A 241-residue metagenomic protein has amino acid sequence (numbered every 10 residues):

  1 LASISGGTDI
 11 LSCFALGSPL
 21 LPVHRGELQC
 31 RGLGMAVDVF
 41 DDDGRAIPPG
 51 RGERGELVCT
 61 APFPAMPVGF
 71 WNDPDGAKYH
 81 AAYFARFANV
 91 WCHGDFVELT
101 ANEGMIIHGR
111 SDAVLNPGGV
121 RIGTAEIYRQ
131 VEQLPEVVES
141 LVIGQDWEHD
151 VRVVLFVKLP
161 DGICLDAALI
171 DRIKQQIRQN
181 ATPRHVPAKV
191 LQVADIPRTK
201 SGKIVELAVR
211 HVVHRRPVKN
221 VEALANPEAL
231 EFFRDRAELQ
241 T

Functional and structural regions predicted by a protein language model:
L1-G104, R110-V114, I127, Q133: Conserved AMP-binding/adenylate-forming
I4, F40, I143-Q145, V193: Conserved beta-strand termini and adjacent loop/short-helix elements that scaffold enzyme active sites in alpha/beta
D9, I196-P197: Short, conserved secondary-structure transition motifs
L20-H24, D41-G44, P160, K200-V209 (+1 more regions): Short, charged low-complexity intrinsically disordered segments located at boundaries of structured domains
R31-G34, F233-T241: Acidic, glycine/GT-rich loop-and beta-edge segments that sit at the periphery of enzyme/chaperone cores
F63-P64, V68, G76, N89 (+5 more regions): AMP-binding/adenylate-forming catalytic core of the ANL superfamily
H211-P217: Short arginine-rich
